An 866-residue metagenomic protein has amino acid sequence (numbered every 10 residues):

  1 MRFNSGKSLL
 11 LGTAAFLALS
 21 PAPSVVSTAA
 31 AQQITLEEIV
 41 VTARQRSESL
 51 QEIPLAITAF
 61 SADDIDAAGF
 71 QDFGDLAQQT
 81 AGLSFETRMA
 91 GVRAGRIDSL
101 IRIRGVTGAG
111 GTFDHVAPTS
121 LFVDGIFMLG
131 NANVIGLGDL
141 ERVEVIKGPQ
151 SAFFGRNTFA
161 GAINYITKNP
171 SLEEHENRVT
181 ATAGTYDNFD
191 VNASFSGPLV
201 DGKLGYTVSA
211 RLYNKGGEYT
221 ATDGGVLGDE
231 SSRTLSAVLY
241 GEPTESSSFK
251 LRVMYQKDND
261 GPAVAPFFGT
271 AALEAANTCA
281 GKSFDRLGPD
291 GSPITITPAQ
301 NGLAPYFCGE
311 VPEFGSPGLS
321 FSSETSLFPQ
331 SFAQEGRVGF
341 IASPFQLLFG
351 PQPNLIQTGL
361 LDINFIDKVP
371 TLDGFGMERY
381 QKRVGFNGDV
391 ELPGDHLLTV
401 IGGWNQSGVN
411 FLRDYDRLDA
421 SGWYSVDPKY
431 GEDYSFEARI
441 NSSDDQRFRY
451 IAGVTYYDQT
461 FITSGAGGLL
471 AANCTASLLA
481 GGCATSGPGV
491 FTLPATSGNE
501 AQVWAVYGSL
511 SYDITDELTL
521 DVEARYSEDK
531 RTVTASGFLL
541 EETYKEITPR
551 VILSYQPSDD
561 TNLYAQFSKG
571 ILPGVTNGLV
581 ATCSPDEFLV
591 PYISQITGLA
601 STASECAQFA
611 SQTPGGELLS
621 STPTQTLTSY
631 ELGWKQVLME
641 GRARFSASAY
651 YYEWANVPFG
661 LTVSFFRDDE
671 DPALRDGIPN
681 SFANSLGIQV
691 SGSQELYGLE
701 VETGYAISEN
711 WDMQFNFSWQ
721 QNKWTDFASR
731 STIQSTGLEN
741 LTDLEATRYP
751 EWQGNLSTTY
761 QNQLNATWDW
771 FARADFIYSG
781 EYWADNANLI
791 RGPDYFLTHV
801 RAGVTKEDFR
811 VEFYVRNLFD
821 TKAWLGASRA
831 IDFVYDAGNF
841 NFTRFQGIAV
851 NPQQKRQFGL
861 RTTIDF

Functional and structural regions predicted by a protein language model:
A29, K429-S442, T485-L493, S497-N499 (+8 more regions): Outer membrane beta-barrel strand-and-loop segments of large Gram-negative receptors, especially TonB-dependent
L36-L172, L632: Acidic, small-polar-rich N-terminal luminal/periplasmic segments of exported/outer-membrane proteins
V116-P118, G130, G138-E141, K147 (+6 more regions): Outer-membrane beta-barrel translocator/receptor signature
E230-Y450, R644-S646: Outer-membrane beta-barrel domain signature, strongest for Gram-negative TonB-dependent receptors and also present
E242, I440-S443, R449, G453-Y457 (+4 more regions): Structural signature of Gram-negative outer-membrane beta-barrels, strongest in the C-terminal barrel of TonB-dependent
Y450, D516-T519, S646-W654, P672-N786 (+1 more regions): Gram-negative outer-membrane beta-barrel transporters
I571, E653, I777-D785, V804-F866: C-terminal beta-signal and adjacent terminal beta-strands/loops of Gram-negative outer-membrane beta-barrel proteins
P573, S584-D586, E745-T805, R816-D820 (+1 more regions): C-terminal beta-barrel architecture of Gram-negative outer-membrane proteins
